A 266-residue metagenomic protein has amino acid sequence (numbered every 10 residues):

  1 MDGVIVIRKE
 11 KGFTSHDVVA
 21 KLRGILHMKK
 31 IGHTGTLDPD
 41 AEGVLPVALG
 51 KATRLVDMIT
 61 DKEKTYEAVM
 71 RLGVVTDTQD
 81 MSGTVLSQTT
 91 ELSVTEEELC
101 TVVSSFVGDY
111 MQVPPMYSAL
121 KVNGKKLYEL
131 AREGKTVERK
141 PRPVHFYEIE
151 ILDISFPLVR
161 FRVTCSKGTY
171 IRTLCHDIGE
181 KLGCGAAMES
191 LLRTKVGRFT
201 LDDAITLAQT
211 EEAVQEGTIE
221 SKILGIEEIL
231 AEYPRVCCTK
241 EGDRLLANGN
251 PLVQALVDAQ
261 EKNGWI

Functional and structural regions predicted by a protein language model:
M1-E10, T14-L37, A41-V44, I59-K62 (+3 more regions): Accessory RNA 3′-end/elbow-binding domains used by RNA modification enzymes
G24-M28, E42, P46, V137-G168 (+1 more regions): The conserved catalytic core of RNA pseudouridine synthases
V47, A68, G124, L174 (+1 more regions): Residue-level signal for inorganic ion chemistry
G50-T53, V75: Short, charged/polar surface micro-motifs in flexible loops or helix N-caps
D57-L72, V137-I151: Structural signature of FAD isoalloxazine-binding scaffolds in flavoprotein oxidoreductases
M58-M111: Acidic, low-complexity central loop/insert segments
M70-L72, R132, E150-D153, V163-K167 (+1 more regions): Short, structured patches in soluble enzyme cores that scaffold and shape functional sites
S118, V122-E148: Extended alpha-helical targeting/anchoring segments, especially N-terminal organellar/secretory targeting helices
